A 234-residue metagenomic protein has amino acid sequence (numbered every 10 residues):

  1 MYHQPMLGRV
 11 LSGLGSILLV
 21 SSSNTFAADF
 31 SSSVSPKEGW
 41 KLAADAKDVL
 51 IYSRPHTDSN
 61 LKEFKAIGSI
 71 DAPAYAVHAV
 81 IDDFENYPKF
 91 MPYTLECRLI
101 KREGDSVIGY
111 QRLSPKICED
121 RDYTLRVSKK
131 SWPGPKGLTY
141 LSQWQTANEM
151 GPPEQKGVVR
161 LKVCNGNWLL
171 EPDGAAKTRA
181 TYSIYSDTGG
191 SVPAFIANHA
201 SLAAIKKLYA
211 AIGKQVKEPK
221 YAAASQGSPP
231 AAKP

Functional and structural regions predicted by a protein language model:
M1-L7: N-terminal secretory signal peptides that target proteins for export/translocation
R9-S16: Sec-dependent N-terminal signal peptides
S22-S23: N-terminal signal peptide c-region/cleavage motif recognized by signal peptidases
A28-P234: Eukaryotic helix-grip
